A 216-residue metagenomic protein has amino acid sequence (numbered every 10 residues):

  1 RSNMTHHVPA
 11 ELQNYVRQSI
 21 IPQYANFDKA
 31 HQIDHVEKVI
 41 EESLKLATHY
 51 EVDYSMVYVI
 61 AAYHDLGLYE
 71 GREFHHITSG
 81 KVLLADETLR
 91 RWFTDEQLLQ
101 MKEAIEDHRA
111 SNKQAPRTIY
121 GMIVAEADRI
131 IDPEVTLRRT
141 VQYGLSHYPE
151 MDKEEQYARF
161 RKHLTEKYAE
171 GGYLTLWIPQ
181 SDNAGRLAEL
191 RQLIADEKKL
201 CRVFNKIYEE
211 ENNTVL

Functional and structural regions predicted by a protein language model:
R1-N3: Short, Lys/Arg-enriched N-terminal segments with co-localized hydrophobic residues within the first ~10-30 amino acids
H6-H7, A25-V52, Y63, N112-L216: Divalent metal-dependent phosphate-bond-processing catalytic cores, especially two-metal-ion Mg2+/Mn2+ enzymes that act
R17-N26: Small/polar-rich, solvent-exposed N-terminal microdomains that initiate assembly or binding
I33, E37-I40, Y58, D95-E106: Short, well-structured alpha-helical segments
V39-I40, F74-L89: An active-site-proximal "capping" alpha-helix that borders the catalytic cofactor pocket
Y54-G71, H75-S79, Q100-A110: His-Asp-centered metal-binding catalytic motifs of divalent-metal-dependent phosphohydrolases/nucleases
L89-F93, S111-A115: Short helix-to-loop capping/linker segments positioned immediately adjacent to catalytic or ligand/cofactor-binding
